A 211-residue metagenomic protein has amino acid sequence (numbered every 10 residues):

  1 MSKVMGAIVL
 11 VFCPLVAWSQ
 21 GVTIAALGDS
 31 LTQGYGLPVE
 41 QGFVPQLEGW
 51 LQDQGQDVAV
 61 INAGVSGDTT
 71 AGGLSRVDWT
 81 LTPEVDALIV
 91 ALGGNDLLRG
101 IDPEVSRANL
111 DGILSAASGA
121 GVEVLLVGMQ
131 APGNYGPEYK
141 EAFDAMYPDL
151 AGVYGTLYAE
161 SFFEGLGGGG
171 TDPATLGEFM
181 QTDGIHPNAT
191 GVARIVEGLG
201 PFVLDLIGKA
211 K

Functional and structural regions predicted by a protein language model:
S2-L10: Sec-dependent signal peptide recognition, specifically the positively charged N-region followed immediately by
K3-V4, D29, T190: Membrane-interface segments of envelope glycosyltransferases acting on lipid-linked substrates or membrane lipids
L10-V11, G198: Hydrophobic alpha-helical transmembrane segments of integral membrane proteins, especially lipid-exposed positions
P14-V16: N-terminal signal peptide c-region/cleavage motif recognized by signal peptidases
W18-S66, R76-E84: Serine-esterase "nucleophile elbow" of acetyl-processing enzymes
Q56, G72-K211: Alpha-helical cap/lid subdomain in secreted, periplasmic, or secretory-pathway luminal O-acyl-processing enzymes
G67-A71: Acidic-and-aromatic substrate-binding clefts and catalytic sites of carbohydrate-active enzymes
